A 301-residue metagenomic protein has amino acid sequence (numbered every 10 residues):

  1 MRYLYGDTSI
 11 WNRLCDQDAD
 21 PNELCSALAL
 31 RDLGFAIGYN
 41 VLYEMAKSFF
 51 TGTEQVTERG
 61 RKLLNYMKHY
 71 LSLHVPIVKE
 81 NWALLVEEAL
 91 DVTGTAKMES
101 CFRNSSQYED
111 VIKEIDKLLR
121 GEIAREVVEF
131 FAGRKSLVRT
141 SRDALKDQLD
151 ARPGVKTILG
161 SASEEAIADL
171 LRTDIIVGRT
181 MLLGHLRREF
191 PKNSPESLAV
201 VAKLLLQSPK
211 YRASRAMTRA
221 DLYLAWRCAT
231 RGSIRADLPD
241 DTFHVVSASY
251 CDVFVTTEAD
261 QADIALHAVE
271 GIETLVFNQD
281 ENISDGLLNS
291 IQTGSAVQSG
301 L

Functional and structural regions predicted by a protein language model:
R2-Y250, D260-L301: Active-site-proximal, substrate-binding regions of enzyme catalytic domains and RNA-binding/basic surfaces
T257: Conserved residues at the C-terminal ends of beta-strands
